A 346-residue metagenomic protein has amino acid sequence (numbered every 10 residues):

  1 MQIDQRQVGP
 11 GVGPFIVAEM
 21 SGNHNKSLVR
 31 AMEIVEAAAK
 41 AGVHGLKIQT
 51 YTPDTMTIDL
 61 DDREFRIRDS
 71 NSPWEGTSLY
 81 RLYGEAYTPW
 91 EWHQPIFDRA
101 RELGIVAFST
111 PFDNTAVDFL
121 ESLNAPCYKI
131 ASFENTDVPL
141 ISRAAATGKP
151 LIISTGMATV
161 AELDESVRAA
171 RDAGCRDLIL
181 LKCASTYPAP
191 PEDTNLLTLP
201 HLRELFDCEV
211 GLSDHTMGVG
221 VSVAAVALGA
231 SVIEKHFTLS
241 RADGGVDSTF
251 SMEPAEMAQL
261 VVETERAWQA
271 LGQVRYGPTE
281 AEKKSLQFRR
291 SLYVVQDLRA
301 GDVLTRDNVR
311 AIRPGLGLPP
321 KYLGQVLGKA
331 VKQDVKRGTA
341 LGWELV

Functional and structural regions predicted by a protein language model:
M1-V346: Catalytic cores and adjacent flexible loops of soluble metabolic enzymes that perform enolate/carbanion chemistry on
